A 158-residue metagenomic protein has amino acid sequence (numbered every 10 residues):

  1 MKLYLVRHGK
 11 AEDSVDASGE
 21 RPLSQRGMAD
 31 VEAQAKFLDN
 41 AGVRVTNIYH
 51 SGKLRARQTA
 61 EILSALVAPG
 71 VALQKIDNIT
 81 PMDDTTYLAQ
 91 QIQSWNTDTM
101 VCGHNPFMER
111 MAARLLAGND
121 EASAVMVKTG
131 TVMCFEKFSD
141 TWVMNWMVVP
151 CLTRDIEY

Functional and structural regions predicted by a protein language model:
K2-I79, D83-T86, Q90, M108 (+1 more regions): Active-site-proximal alpha-helix that buttresses catalytic centers in soluble enzyme cores
A17-S18, L88, W146, I156-Y158: Short aromatic-enriched loop/helix-cap "lid" or pocket-rim segments at secondary-structure transitions that line
I62-L63, R114-L115, F138: Residue-level signal for well-ordered alpha-helical positions
A68-G70, N96, S139: Short, well-ordered coil/turn elements that cap or connect secondary structure elements
I92-C102, W142-P150: A polyampholytic, Gly/Pro-enriched intrinsically disordered region
D98-M100, N105-T131: Non-DNA-binding regulatory cores of transcription-related proteins, predominantly C-terminal effector-binding
N119-R154: Domain-level recognition of soluble alpha/beta enzyme cores, biased toward histidine phosphatases/phosphomutases
